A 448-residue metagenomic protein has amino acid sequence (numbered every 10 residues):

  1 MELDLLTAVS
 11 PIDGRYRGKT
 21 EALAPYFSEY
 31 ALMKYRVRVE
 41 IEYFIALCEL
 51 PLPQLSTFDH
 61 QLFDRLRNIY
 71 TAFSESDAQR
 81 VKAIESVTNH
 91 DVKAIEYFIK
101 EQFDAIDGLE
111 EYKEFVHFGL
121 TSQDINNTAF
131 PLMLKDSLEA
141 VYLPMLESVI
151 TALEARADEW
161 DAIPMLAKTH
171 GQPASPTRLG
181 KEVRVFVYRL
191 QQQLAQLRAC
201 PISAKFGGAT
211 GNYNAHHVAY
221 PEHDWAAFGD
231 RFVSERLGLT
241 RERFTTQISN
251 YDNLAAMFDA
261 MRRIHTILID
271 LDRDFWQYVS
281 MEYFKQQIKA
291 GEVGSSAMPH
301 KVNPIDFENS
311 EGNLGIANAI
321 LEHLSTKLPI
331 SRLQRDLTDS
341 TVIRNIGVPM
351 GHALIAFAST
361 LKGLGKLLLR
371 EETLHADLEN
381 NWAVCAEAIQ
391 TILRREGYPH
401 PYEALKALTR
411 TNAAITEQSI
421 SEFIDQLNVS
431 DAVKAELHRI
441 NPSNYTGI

Functional and structural regions predicted by a protein language model:
M1-Y213, Y220, D224-F232, G294 (+5 more regions): A helix-coil-helix interface module used to build multimeric assemblies and to scaffold catalytic/cofactor sites
E2-E29, V293-I448: Catalytic-core signal marking the mid-to-C-terminal active-site face
E42-L47, F98, Q102, S137 (+17 more regions): Generic, well-ordered alpha-helical scaffold segments in large soluble proteins
F103-E110, R198-P201, S280-Y283, N318-E322 (+1 more regions): Proline-centered turn/helix-capping motifs that create local helix->coil transitions or kinks
K135-L143, E147, E154, R184-V187 (+6 more regions): Short amphipathic alpha-helical segments with heptad-repeat character
D158-D161, I202, W276, Y283 (+3 more regions): Alpha-helical coiled-coil oligomerization motifs
Q193, T240-E242, T246-R332: Glycine-rich anion/phosphate-binding loop at the beta-strand->alpha-helix junction
H223-Q247, Y251: Active-site-adjacent "gating/activation" loops or surface patches in catalytic cores
